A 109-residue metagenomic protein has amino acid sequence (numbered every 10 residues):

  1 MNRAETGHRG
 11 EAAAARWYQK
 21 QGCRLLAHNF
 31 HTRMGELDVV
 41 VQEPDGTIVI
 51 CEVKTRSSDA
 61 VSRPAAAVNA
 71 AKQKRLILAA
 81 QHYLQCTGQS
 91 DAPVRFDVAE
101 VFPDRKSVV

Functional and structural regions predicted by a protein language model:
M1-H28: Acidic-basic catalytic patches of nuclease active cores, encompassing PD-(D/E)XK and other metal-cofactor nuclease
Y18, L37-A60, V68, L76: Conserved catalytic cores of phosphodiester-cleaving nucleases, focusing on short active-site segments
G22, R33-L37, V94: Short beta-strand or tight-loop elements that sit immediately N-terminal to catalytic metal-binding acidic residues
R24, I48-I50, P93: Hydrophobic "anchor" residues on beta-strands that sit immediately upstream of conserved functional sites
A27-H31, A99-F102: Short, solvent-exposed loop/turn elements at beta->coil junctions and helix N-caps that rim active or binding pockets
T32, E43, D104: Acidic surface patches and DE-rich sequence motifs
T55-D104: Catalytic cores of nucleic-acid endonucleases
V108-V109: Conserved small/polar residues in nucleotide/adenosyl-binding loops
